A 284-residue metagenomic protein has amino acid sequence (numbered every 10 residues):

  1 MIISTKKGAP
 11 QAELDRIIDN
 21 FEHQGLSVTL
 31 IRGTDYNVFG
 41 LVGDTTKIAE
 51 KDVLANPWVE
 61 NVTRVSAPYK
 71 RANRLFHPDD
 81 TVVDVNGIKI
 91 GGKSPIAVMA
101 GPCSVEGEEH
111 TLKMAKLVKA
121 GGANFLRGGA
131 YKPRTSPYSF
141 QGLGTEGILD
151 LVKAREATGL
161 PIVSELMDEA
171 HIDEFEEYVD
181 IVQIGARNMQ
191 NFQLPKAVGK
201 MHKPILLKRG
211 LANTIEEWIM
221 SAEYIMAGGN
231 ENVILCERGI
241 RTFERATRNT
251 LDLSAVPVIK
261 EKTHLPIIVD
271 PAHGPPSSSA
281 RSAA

Functional and structural regions predicted by a protein language model:
K6, L143, G159-A170, D180-F192 (+3 more regions): Catalytic beta/alpha-barrel core
G8, P95-K113, P137-Q141, P161-E165 (+3 more regions): Active-site mouth loops of central-metabolism enzymes
E50-V65: Short acidic amphipathic segments
A67-M99: N-terminal amphipathic alpha-helix/helix-capping segment at the start of soluble metabolic enzymes
V85, M201-A284: Catalytic alpha/beta core domains of metabolic enzymes, predominantly
S94-I96, G122-N124, E156-I162, Y178-D180 (+3 more regions): Short, well-ordered coil/turn segments that N-cap beta-strands
R127-T145: Glycine-rich, proline-tolerant flexible connector loops at the mouths of alpha/beta enzymes
F140-S164, A197-P204, L253-I268: Alpha-helix-loop-beta-strand connector modules within alpha/beta enzyme cores
